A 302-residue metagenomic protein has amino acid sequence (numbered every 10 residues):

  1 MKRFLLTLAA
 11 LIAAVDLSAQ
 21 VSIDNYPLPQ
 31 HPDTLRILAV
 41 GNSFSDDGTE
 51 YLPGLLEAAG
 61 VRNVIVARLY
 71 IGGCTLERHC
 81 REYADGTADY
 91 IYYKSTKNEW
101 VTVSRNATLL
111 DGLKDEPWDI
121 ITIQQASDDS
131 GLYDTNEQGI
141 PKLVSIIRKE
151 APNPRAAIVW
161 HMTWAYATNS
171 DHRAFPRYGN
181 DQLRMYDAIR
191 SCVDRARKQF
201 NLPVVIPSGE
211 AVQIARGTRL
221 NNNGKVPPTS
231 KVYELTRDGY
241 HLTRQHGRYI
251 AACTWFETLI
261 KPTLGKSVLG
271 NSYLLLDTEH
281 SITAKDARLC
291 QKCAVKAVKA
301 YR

Functional and structural regions predicted by a protein language model:
K2-R68, G270-R302: N-terminal secretory targeting modules
F44, Y70-G73, A165, V212: Residue-level detector of flexible, active-site-proximal loop/helix-junction positions within diverse enzyme catalytic
D46-G139: Conserved SGNH/GDSL esterase-like catalytic core that processes O-acyl groups on lipids and polysaccharides
D47, G54-R62, G72, Q124 (+4 more regions): Structured segments of extracytoplasmic/periplasmic soluble domains in secreted or envelope-associated proteins
N106-Q245, E257: Alpha-helical cap/lid subdomain in secreted, periplasmic, or secretory-pathway luminal O-acyl-processing enzymes
P228-R302: Conserved catalytic region of serine esterases and O-acyltransferases that act on ester linkages in lipids
